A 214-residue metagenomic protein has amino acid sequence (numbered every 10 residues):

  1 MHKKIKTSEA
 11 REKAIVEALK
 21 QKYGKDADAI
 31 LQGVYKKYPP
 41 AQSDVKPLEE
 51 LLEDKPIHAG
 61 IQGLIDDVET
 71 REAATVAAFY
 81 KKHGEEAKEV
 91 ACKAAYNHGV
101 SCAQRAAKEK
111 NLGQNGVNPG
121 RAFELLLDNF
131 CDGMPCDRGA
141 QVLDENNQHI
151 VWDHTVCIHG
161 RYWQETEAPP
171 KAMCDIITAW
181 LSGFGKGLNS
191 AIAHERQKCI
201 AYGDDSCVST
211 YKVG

Functional and structural regions predicted by a protein language model:
M1-N147, Q164-T166: N-terminal accessory segment detector
R11, H98, G185, S190 (+1 more regions): Functionally constrained cores in energy, signaling, and assembly domains
Q141, I150, I192, C207-S209: A broad, low-specificity signal marking well-ordered, structured residues that form hydrophobic/aromatic
N147-I200: Short, hydrophobic/π-rich interface segment
Q197-Y211: Beta-rich nucleic-acid/ligand-interaction surfaces
